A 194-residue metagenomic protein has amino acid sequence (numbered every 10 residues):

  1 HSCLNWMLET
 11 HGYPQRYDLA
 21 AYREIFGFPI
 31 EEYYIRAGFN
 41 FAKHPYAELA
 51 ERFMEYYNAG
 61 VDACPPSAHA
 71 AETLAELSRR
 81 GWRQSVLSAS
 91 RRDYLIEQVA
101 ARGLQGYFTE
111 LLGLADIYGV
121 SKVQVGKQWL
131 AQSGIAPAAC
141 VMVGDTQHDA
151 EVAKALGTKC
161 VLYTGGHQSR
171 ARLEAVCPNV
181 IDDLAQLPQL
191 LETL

Functional and structural regions predicted by a protein language model:
H1-R23, R79: Active-site neighborhood of HAD-like aspartate-dependent phosphohydrolases
M7-L8, P29-K43, Q98, W129-L130: Helix-loop "lid/cap" segments that line or gate small-molecule binding pockets
P14, Q105-T109, A136: Conserved H-loop
A21-Y22, Q105-V120: A short, structured active-site edge motif that brings together acidic residues
I35-E72: Metal-dependent phosphoesterase signature
N58-V86, D93-I96, V123: Short, acidic loop-to-helix structural element flanking the phosphoryl-transfer center in phosphate-processing enzymes
K122-E151: Conserved Lys-Pro-Asp/Glu-containing loop-to-beta segment of HAD-superfamily phosphomonoesterases, centered on
V141-I181: Acidic, Mg2+-coordinating phosphoryl-transfer loop and its flanking beta/alpha structural elements, shared across
